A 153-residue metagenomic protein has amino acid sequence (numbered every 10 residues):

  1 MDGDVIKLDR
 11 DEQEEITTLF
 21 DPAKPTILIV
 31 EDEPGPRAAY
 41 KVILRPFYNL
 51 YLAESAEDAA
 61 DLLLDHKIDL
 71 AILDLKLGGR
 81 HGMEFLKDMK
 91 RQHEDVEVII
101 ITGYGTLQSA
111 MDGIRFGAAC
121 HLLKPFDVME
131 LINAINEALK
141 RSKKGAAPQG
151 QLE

Functional and structural regions predicted by a protein language model:
M1-L28, N136-E153: Non-catalytic signal-transmission and effector/linker regions of two-component phosphorelay proteins
F20, E33-L52, D58: Two-component/phosphorelay signaling modules centered on CheY-like receiver
L52-L70: Acidic, metal-coordinating helix/loop segments flanking the phosphotransfer/catalytic sites of two-component signaling
D61, M83-D95: Short amphipathic alpha-helix used as the core "switch/output" element in two-component signaling
G78, T106: The feature encodes the CheY-like receiver
F126-N136: C-terminal output helix
